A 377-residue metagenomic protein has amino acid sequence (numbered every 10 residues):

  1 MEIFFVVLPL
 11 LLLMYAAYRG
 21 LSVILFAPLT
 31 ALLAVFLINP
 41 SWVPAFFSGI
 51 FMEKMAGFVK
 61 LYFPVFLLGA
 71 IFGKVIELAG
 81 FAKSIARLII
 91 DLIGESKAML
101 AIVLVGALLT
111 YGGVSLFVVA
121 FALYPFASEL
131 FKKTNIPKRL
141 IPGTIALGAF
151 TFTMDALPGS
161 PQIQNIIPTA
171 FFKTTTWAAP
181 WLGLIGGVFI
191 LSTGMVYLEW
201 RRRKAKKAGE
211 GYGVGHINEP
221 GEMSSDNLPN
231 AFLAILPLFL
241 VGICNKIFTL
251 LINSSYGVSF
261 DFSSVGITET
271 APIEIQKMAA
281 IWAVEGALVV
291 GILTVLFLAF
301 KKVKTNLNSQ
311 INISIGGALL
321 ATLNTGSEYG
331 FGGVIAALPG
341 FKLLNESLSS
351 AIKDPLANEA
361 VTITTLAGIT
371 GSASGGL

Functional and structural regions predicted by a protein language model:
M1-A86, I90-I93, K138, M195-N218 (+1 more regions): N-terminal alpha-helical transmembrane segments of multi-pass membrane transport and channel/translocase proteins
F5-A17, P28-L37, F66-I71, V105-T110 (+6 more regions): Hydrophobic core segments of alpha-helical transmembrane domains in multi-pass membrane transport and ion-translocation
V6, I38, W42, W181-Q310: Long, contiguous bundles of hydrophobic transmembrane helices that form the permeation core of multi-pass
L25-P28, S48-K83, L108, E274-G340 (+1 more regions): Core transmembrane alpha-helical segments of multi-pass membrane transporters/permeases
V43-E53, I85, N165-W177, L250-S263 (+3 more regions): Membrane-interface helix termini and inter-helical loops of multi-pass transporters
E53, S84-G94, S128-K133, S309-G317 (+1 more regions): Short amphipathic alpha-helical coupling elements at transmembrane boundaries
F63-G69, L92-E129, T322-I335, S349-L377: Hydrophobic alpha-helical transmembrane segments of multi-pass integral membrane proteins, predominantly secondary
G106-L123, K133-G183, G187-W200, A367-L377: Alpha-helical transmembrane segments and, especially, the helix-loop junctions at the ends of these helices
